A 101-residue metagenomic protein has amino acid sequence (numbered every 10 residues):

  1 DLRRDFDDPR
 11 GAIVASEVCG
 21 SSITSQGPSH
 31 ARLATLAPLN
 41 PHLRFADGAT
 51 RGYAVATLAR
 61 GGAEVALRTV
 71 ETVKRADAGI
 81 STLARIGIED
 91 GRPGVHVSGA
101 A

Functional and structural regions predicted by a protein language model:
D1-A101: Long, structured stretches of catalytic cores involved in phosphate-ester chemistry, encompassing
